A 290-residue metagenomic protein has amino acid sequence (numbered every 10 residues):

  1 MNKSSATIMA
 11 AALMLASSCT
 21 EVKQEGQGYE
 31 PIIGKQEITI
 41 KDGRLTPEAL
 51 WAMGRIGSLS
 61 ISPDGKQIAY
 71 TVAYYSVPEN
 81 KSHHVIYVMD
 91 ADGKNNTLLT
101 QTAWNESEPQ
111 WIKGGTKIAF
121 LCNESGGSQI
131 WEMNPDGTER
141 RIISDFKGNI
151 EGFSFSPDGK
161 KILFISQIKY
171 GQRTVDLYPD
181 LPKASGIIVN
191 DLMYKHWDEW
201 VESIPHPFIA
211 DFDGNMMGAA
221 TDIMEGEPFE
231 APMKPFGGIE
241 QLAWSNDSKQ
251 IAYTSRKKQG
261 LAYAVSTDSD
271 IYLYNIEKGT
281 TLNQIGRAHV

Functional and structural regions predicted by a protein language model:
M1-I8: Bacterial N-terminal signal peptides that target proteins for export
L15-S18: C-terminal motif of bacterial Sec signal peptides marking the signal peptidase cleavage site
K23-I33, H84, Q167-M216, A220-G226 (+2 more regions): Predominantly five- to eight-bladed beta-propeller fold
I32-R55, M89-N105, C122, M133-N149 (+4 more regions): Multi-bladed beta-propeller domains
E48-H84: Beta-strand-rich domains and repeat architectures in extracellular enzymes and scaffolds, especially beta-propellers
M53-I68, A103-A119, R140, K147-I162 (+4 more regions): Conserved beta-propeller blade repeats
Y74-P78, E124-G127, K169-Q172, K258-L261: Short glycine/acidic-enriched loop and turn motifs that connect beta-strands
